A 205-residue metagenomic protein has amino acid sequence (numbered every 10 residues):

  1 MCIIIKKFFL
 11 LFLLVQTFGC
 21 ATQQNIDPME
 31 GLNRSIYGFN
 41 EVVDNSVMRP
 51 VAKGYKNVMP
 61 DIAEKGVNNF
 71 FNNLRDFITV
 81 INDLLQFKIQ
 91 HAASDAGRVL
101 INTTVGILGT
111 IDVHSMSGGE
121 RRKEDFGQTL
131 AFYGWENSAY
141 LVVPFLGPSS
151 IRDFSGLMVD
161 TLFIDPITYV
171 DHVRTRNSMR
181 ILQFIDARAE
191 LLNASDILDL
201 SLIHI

Functional and structural regions predicted by a protein language model:
M1-F9: Bacterial N-terminal signal peptides that target proteins for export
F8-Q16: Sec-dependent N-terminal signal peptides
P28-V58: Post-signal peptide N-terminal segment of mature Sec-exported envelope proteins
D61-F87: A glycine-rich, hydrophobic loop/mini-helix early in the fold
N73, Q86-I151: Mid-length scaffold segments of soluble, non-membrane domains
S150-A194: Cyclophilin-type peptidyl-prolyl cis-trans isomerase
I203-I205: Conserved small/polar residues in nucleotide/adenosyl-binding loops
